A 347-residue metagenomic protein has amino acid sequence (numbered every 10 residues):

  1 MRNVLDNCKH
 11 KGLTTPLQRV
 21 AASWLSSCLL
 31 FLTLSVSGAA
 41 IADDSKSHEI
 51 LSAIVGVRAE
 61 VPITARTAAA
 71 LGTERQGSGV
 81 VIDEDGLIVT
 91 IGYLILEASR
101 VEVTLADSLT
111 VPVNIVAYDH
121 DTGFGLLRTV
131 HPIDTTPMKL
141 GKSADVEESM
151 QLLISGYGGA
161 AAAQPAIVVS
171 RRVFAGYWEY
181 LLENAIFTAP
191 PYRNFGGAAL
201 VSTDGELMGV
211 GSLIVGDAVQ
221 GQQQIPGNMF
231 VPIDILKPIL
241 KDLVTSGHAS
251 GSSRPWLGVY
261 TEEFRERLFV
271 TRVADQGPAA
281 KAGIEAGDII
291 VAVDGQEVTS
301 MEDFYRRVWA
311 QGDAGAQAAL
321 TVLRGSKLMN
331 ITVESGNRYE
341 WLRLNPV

Functional and structural regions predicted by a protein language model:
G38-Y93, R100, E147-L152, K241-D242 (+2 more regions): N-terminal activation segment of mature serine protease catalytic domains
A42-S47, T135, T203, L207-F264 (+4 more regions): C-terminal cap/linker of serine protease catalytic domains
V55-V57, G79, G86, T90 (+14 more regions): Terminal peptide-recognition signature
P62-T64, D83-A163, A185, P190 (+5 more regions): Conserved active-site neighborhood of the chymotrypsin/trypsin-like protease fold
I63-A69, A98-R100, T135, G156-I167 (+3 more regions): Active-site loop architecture of trypsin-fold serine endopeptidases
T64-G72, V116-G123, R171-I186, V219-Q220 (+2 more regions): Gly/Ser-enriched beta-turn/beta-hairpin loop segments
R75-V80, M138-K142, A185-T203, D275-A279: Gly/Ser-rich catalytic serine loop of serine hydrolases
P191-N194, D242-R307, L323, K327-E334 (+1 more regions): PDZ/PDZ-like groove recognition
